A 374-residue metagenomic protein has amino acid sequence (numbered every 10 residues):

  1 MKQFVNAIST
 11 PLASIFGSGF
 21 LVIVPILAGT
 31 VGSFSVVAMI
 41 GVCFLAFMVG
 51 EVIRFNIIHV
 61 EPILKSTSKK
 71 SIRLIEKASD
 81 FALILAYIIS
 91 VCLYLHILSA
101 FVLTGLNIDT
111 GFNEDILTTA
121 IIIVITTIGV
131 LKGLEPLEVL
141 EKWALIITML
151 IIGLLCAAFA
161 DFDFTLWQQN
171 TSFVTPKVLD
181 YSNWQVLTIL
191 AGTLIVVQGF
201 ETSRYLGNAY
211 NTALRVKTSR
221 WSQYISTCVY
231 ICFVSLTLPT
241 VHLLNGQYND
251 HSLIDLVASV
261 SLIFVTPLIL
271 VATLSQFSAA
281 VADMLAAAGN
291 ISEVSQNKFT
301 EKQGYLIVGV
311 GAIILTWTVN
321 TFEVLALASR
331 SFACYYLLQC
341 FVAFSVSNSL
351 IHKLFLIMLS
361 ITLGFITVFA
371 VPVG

Functional and structural regions predicted by a protein language model:
K2-I63, S203-R204, N249-D250: Transmembrane helix-boundary motif of multi-pass solute transporters/channels
N6-L21, Y87, F159-F162, F173-V241 (+2 more regions): Hydrophobic, membrane-embedded alpha-helices of multi-pass small-molecule transporters
I26, M48-T110, T266-E293, V319-L338: Hydrophobic transmembrane alpha-helices that form the core helical bundles of multi-pass secondary transporters
I63-I72, Q223-F277, V281, E293-N297 (+1 more regions): TM-loop-TM module centered on a large, flexible mid-protein loop between adjacent transmembrane helices in multi-pass
V91, L95, V130, I146-K177 (+3 more regions): Hydrophobic alpha-helical segments and their helix-loop junctions in multi-pass secondary transporters
L95-L117, N208-A213, K217-C228, A280-I307 (+1 more regions): Helix-loop-helix connectors at the membrane interface of multi-pass transporters/channels
V102, I116-F162, L325-C340, H352-S360: Membrane-interface loop-to-helix entry segments
F299-I307, L337-G374: C-terminal membrane-solvent junction of multi-pass transporters and transport-like membrane proteins
